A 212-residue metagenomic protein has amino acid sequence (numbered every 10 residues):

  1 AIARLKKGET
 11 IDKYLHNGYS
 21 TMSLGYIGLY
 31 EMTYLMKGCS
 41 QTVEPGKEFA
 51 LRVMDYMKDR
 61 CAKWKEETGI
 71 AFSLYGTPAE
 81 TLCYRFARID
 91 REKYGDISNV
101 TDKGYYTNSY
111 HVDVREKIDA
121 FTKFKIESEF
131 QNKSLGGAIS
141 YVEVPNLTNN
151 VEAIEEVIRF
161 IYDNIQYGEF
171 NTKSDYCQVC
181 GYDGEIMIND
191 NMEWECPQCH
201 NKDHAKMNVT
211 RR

Functional and structural regions predicted by a protein language model:
A1-R212: Long, C-terminal-biased catalytic regions of enzyme "large/alpha" subunits
